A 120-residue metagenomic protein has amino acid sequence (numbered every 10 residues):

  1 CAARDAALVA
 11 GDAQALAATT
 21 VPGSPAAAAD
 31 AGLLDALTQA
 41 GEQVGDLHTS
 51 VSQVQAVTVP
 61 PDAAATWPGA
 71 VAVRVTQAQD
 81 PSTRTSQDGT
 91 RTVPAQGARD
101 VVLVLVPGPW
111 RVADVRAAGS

Functional and structural regions predicted by a protein language model:
C1-G45: Core segments of small alpha/beta cavity-forming domains
T20-V21, S50, A118: Residue-level "edge-of-site" marker
S24-G32, Q43-H48, R74-D80, Q87-G89: Short linear motifs at secondary-structure transitions and domain/linker junctions
A36-D62: A short, amphipathic edge element
T58-S120: Exposed beta-sheet edge and beta->alpha loop/turn motif
